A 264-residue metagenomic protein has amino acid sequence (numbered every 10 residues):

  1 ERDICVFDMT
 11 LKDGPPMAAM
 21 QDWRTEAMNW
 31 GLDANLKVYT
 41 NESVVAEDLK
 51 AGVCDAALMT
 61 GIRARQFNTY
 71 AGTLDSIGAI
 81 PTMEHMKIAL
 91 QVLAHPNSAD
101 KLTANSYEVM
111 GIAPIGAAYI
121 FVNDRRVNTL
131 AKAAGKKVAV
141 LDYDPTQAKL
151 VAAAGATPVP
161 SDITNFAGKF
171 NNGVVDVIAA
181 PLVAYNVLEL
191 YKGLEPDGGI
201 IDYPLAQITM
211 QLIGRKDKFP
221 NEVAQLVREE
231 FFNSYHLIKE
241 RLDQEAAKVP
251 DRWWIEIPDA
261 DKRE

Functional and structural regions predicted by a protein language model:
E1-Q66: General N-terminal leader/first-domain-start detector
E1-W30, S106-N172: Bilobed "Venus flytrap"/periplasmic-binding protein-like clamshell domains and structurally analogous long
K12-P15, K37, N41, A46 (+4 more regions): Extracytoplasmic/periplasmic, Sec-exported soluble proteins
A18, D22, V44, D48 (+7 more regions): Extracytoplasmic/secreted proteins, especially bacterial periplasmic and envelope-associated proteins
E26-W30, D48, G52-A56, T60-G61 (+6 more regions): Structured segments of extracytoplasmic/periplasmic soluble domains in secreted or envelope-associated proteins
K37-S76, F121-N123, I178-L194: Pocket-flanking alpha-helical
G61-A153, L190, Y203-E264: Contiguous mixed-secondary-structure segments that line small-molecule binding/active-site clefts of soluble domains
T157, S161-I163, A167-G193, I201-Y203 (+1 more regions): Glycine- and acidic-residue-rich phosphate-binding/metal-coordinating active-site segment common to enzymes that handle
